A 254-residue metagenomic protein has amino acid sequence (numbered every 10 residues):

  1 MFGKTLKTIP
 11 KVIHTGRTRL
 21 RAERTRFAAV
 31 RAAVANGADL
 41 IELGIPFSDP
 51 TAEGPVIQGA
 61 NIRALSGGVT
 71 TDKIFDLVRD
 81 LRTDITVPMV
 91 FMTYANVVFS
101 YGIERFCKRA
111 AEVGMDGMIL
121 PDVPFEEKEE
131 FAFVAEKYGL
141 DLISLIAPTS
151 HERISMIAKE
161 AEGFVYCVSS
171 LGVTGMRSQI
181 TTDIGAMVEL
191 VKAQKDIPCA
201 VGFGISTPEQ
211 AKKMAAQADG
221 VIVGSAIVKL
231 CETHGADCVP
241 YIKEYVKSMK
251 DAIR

Functional and structural regions predicted by a protein language model:
M1-G16, R79-T83, R254: N-terminal amphipathic alpha-helix/helix-capping segment at the start of soluble metabolic enzymes
F2-T8, S48-I57, V69-R79, F99-R105 (+5 more regions): Active-site-adjacent beta->alpha loops and helix N-cap segments on the catalytic face of soluble alpha/beta enzymes
I13-R17, I41-L43, M89-T93, M118-L120 (+4 more regions): Hydrophobic faces of well-ordered beta-strands that scaffold small-molecule active sites in alpha/beta enzyme cores
T15, A33, G44, A110 (+4 more regions): Conserved, mostly hydrophobic/aromatic
E23-A33, T149-K159, V201, I205-V221: Catalytic cores of alpha/beta
G37-D39, A110-D116, A135-L142, K159-C167 (+1 more regions): Glycine-enriched alpha-helix->loop->beta-strand junction motifs that scaffold or abut catalytic
D39-P50, M115-I119, P124, S169-G175 (+2 more regions): Glycine-rich phosphate-binding active-site loops on the catalytic face of alpha/beta enzymes
L40-I41, I45-F47, V56-L120, I253: Active-site beta->alpha loop and helix N-cap motifs at the rims of alpha/beta catalytic domains
